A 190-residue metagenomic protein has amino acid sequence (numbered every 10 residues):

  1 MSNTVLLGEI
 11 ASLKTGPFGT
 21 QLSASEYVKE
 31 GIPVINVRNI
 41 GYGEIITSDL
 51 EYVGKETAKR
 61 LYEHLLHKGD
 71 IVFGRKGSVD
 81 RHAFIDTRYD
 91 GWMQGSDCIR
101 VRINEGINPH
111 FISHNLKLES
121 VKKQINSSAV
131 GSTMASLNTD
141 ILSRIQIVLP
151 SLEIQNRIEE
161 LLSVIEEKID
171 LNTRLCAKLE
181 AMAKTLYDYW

Functional and structural regions predicted by a protein language model:
M1-F18, R144-W190: Non-catalytic DNA-recognition/assembly elements of restriction-modification systems
T4-A24, R38-K68: Sequence-specific dsDNA recognition surfaces
G16, N36-V37, K55-E119: A short beta-sheet element
A24-E26, P33, L118-I147: Specificity-determining recognition surfaces
Y27-K29, W92: Extracellular/periplasmic catalytic domains that process cell-envelope and extracellular macromolecules
G31, D49, G95-D97: A generic structural signal for short beta-strands and their flanking turns/coil linkers
I40, S78-V79, V130-G131: Short glycine-enriched loops at secondary-structure junctions
G91-I99, I107-H110, V130-E159: A short glycine-rich beta-alpha junction/loop motif
